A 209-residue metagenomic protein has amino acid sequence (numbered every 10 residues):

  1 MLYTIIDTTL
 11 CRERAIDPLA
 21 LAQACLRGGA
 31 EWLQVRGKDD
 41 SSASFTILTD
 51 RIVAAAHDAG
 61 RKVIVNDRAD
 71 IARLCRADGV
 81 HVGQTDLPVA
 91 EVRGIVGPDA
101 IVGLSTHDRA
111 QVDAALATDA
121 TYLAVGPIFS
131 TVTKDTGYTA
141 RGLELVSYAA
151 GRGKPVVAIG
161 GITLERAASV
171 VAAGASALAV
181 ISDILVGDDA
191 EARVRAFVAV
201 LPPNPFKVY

Functional and structural regions predicted by a protein language model:
M1-L87, G94-T121, Y138, E144 (+5 more regions): Conserved N-terminal beta1-alpha1 strand-loop-helix module at the mouth
T133-D135: Glycine/threonine-rich flexible loop motifs
A173-A179: Internal alpha/beta core interface subdomains
